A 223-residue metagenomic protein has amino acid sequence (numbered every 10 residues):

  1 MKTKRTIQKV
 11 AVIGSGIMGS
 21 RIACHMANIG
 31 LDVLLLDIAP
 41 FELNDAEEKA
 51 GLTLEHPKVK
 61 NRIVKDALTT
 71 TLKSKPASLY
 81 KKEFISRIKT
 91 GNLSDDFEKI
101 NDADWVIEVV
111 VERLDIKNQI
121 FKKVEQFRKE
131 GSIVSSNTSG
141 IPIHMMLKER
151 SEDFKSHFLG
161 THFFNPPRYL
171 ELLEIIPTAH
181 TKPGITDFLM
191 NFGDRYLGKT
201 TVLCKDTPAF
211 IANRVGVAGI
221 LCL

Functional and structural regions predicted by a protein language model:
M1-K9: A short, basic/flexible loop-to-alpha-helix module at the beginning of a structural domain
S15-G16: Glycine-rich Rossmann-fold phosphate-binding loop(s) that bind the pyrophosphate of adenine dinucleotide cofactors
G19-S20: N-terminal Rossmann-fold NAD(P) dinucleotide-binding loop
A23, A27-N28: Gly/Ala-rich phosphate-binding loop of Rossmann-like dinucleotide-binding domains, activating on the conserved
D32-L34: Short beta-strand element of Class I
I38-V134, G140-M145, E152, R168 (+1 more regions): Rossmann-like NAD(P)-binding element
S132-R214, A218: Rossmann-fold dinucleotide-binding core
